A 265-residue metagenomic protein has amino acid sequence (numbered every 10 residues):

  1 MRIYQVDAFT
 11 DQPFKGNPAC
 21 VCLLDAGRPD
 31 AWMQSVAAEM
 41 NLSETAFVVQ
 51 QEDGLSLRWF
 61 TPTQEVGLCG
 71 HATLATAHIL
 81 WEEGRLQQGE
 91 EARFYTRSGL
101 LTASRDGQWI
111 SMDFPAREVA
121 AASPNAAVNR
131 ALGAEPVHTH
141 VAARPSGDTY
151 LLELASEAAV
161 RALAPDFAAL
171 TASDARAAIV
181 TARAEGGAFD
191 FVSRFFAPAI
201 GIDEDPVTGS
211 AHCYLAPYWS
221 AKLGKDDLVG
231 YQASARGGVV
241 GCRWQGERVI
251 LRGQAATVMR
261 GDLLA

Functional and structural regions predicted by a protein language model:
M1-L68, L74-A265: Active-site proximal loop and beta-alpha junction motif in alpha/beta enzyme cores
